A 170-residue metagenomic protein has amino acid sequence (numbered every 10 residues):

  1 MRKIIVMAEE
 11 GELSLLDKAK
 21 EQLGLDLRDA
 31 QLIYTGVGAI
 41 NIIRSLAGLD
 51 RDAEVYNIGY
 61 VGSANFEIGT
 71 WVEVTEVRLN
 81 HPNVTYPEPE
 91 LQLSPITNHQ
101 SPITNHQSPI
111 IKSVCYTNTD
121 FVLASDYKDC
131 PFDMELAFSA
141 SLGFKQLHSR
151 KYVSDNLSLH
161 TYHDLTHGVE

Functional and structural regions predicted by a protein language model:
M1-I4, A30: Extreme N-terminal starter segment of soluble prokaryotic enzymes
I4-V6, Y56: Conserved beta-strand elements of the Class I
M7-A8, Y34: Small/polar loops that bind or transfer phosphate-bearing groups
A8-E10, E135-L136: Helix N-cap/beta->alpha junction signal
E12-L16: Short, charged/polar "capping" segments at the starts of alpha-helices and the immediately preceding loops
K18-E170: Glycine-rich phosphate- or other oxyanion-binding loops that anchor nucleotides, phosphorylated ligands
